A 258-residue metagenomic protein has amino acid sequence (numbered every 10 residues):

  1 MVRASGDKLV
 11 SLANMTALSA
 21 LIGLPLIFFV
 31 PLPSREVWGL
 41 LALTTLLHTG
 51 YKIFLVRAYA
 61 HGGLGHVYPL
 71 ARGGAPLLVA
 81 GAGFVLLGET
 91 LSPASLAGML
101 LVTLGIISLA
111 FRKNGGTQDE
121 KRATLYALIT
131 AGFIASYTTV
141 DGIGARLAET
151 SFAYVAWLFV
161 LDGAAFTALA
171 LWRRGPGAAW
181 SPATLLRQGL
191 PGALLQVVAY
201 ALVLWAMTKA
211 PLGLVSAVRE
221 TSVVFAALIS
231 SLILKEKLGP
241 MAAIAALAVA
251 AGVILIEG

Functional and structural regions predicted by a protein language model:
M1-L18, S136-L161, L214: Juxtamembrane helix-loop-helix junctions in multi-pass membrane proteins
V2-L46, G50-L64, F111-L128, F159-K209 (+1 more regions): Membrane-interface interhelical linkers
R3, V56, G83-F84, G142 (+2 more regions): Small-residue-mediated transmembrane helix hinge/kink sites in multi-pass secondary transporters
A17-L18, G23, A80-F84, A94-K113 (+1 more regions): Hydrophobic transmembrane alpha-helices of multi-pass small-molecule transport proteins
L24, T45-I53, G73-G81, A135 (+7 more regions): Hydrophobic/small/kink-forming positions within alpha-helical transmembrane segments of polytopic membrane proteins
L26-G39, V79-S95, I143-F152, W205-P211 (+1 more regions): Helix-coil boundary and interhelical linker segments in multi-pass alpha-helical membrane proteins
L43-H48, A60-I107, A153-A156, V160-L161 (+1 more regions): Specific alpha-helical transmembrane segments that line the substrate/conduction pathway and gating interfaces
K209-A210, S216, F225, I229 (+1 more regions): C-terminal structured domain segments across diverse proteins
